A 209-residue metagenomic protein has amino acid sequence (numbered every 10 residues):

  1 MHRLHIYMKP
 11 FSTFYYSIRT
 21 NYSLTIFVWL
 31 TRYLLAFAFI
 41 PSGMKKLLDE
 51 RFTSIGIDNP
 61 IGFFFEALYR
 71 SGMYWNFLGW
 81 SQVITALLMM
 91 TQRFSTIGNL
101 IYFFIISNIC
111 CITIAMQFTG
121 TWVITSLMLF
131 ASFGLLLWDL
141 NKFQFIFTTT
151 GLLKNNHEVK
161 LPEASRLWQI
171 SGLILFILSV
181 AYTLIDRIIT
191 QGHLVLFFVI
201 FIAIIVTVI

Functional and structural regions predicted by a protein language model:
H2-E50, S95-I209: Extended, low-polarity transmembrane helix blocks
T13, Y22-S23, F63, G79 (+1 more regions): Generic signal for short, ordered secondary-structure residues within or immediately flanking folded domains
A38-F39, M44-L78: Solvent-exposed, well-ordered loop and adjacent helix/strand elements within mature globular domains that form
G56-A67, Q82-R93, H157-V159: Short juxtamembrane and helix-loop transition motifs at transmembrane-helix boundaries in membrane proteins
N76-L87, F103-F104: Hydrophobic alpha-helical transmembrane segments
